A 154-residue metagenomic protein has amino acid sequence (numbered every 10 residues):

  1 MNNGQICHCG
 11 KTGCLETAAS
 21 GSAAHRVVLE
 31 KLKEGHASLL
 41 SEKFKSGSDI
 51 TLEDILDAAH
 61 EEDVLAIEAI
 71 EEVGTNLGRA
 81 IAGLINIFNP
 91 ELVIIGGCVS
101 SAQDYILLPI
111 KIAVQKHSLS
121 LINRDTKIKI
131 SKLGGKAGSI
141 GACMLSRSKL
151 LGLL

Functional and structural regions predicted by a protein language model:
N3-I6, K11-L154: ATP-binding/phosphotransfer module of carbohydrate and carboxylate kinases, centering on a glycine-rich
